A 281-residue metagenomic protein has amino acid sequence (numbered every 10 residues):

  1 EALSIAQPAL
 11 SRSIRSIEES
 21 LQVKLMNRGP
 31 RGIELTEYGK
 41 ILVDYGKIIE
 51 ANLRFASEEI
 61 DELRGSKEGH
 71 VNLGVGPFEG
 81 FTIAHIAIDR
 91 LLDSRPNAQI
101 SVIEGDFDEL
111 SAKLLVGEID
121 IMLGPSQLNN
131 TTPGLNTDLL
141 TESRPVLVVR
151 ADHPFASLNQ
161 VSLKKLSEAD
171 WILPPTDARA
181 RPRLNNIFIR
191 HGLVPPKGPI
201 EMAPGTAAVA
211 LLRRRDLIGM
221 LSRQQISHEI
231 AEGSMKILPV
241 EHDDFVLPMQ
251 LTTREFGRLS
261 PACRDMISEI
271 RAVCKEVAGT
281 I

Functional and structural regions predicted by a protein language model:
I5-A9, S13: Helix-turn-helix DNA-binding motif, specifically the short coil turn and the N-cap/start of the second
E18-L35: A short LG(V/I)-centered, amphipathic sequence patch enriched for acidic residue(s) preceding the LG motif
S20-L21, L42-R64, M266, I270 (+1 more regions): Alpha-helical linker/hinge and terminal dimerization helices associated with HTH transcriptional regulators
G65, G134-W171, T176, R254 (+1 more regions): Flexible hinge/capping segments at coil-to-helix
E68-T131: Central regulatory/effector-binding core of bacterial HTH transcription factors
T82, P125, F155-A156, A169-H191 (+3 more regions): Secondary-structure junction motif
D106-I119, P125, R179-I237: Hydrophobic hinge/microswitch elements
T131-L139, S143-R144, L158-N159, T206-E255: Beta-alpha-beta core module
